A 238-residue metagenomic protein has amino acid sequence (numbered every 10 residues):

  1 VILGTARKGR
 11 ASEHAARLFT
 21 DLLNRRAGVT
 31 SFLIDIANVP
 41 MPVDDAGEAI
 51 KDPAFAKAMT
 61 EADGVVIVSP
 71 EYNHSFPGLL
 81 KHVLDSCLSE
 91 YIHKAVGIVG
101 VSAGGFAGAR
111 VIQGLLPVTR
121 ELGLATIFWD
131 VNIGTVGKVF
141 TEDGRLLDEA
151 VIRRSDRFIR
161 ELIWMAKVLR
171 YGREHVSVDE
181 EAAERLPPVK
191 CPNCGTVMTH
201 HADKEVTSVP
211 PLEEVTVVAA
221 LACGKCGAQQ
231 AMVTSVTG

Functional and structural regions predicted by a protein language model:
V1-S89, L146-D156, R160-I163, L169-A182: N-terminal beta1-alpha1-beta2 submodule of the flavodoxin-like/Rossmannoid cofactor-binding fold
F19, V217-G224: A short beta-strand signature
S69-P70, A95, P188: Short, proline-centered helix/strand-breaking motifs
A95-V136, L147-R153: Short, glycine-/small-residue-rich phosphate/pyrophosphate-handling segment
L186-P188, A220: Residues immediately within or flanking Cys/His clusters that coordinate Zn2+ in small zinc-binding modules
C191-C194, C223-C226: Short cysteine-rich clusters marking metal-coordination/redox-active sites
T199-H201, Q229-V233: Short, non-ligating residues that shape and space the ligands of small metal-coordination modules and catalytic
E205-A220, G238: Short linker/helix segments within small regulatory modules
